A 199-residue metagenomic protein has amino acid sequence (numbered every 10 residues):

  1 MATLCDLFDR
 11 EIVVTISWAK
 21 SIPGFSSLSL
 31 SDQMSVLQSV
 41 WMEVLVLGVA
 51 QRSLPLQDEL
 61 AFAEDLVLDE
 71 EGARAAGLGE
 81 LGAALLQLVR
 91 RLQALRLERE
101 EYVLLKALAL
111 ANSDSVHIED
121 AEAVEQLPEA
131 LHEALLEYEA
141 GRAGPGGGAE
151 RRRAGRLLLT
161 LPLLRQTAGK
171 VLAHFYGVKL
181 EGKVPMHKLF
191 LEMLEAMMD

Functional and structural regions predicted by a protein language model:
M1-D199: Nuclear receptor C-terminal ligand-binding domain
